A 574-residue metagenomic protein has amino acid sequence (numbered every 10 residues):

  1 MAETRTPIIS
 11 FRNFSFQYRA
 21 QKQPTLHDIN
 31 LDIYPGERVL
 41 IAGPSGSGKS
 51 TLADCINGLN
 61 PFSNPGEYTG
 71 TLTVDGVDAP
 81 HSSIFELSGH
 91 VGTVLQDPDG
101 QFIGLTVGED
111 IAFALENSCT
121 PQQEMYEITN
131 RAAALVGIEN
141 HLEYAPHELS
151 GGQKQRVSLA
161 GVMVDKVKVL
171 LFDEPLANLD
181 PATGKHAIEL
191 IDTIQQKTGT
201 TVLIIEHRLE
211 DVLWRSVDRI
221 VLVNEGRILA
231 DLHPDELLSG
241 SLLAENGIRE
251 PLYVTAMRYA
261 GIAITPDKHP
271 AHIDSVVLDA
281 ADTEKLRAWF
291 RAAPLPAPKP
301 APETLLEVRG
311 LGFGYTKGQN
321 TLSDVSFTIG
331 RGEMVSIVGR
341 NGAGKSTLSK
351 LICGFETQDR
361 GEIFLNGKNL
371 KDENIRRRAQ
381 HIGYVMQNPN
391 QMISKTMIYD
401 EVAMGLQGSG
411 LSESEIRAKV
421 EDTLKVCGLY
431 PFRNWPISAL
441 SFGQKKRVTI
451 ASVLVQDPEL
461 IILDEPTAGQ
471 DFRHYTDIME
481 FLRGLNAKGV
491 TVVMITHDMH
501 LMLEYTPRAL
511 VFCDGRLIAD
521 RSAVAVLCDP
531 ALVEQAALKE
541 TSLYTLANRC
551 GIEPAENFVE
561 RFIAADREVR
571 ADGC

Functional and structural regions predicted by a protein language model:
A42-P44, V338-R340: The feature captures the beta-strand-to-loop junction immediately N-terminal to the Walker
N57, C353: Helix-to-loop junction immediately C-terminal to a conserved catalytic motif
P65-V77, G361-N369, R378: Conserved ABC transporter NBD signature motif
Q123-H141, S414-F432: Conserved ABC ATPase "signature" region
A145-L149, Q153, P436-L440: Conserved ABC ATPase signature
L170-D173, I461-D464: Catalytic Walker B motif of ABC-type/P-loop ATPase nucleotide-binding domains
R227-Y253, R516-L543: Conserved beta-strand-loop-alpha-helix hinge in the C-terminal portion of ABC ATPase nucleotide-binding domains
